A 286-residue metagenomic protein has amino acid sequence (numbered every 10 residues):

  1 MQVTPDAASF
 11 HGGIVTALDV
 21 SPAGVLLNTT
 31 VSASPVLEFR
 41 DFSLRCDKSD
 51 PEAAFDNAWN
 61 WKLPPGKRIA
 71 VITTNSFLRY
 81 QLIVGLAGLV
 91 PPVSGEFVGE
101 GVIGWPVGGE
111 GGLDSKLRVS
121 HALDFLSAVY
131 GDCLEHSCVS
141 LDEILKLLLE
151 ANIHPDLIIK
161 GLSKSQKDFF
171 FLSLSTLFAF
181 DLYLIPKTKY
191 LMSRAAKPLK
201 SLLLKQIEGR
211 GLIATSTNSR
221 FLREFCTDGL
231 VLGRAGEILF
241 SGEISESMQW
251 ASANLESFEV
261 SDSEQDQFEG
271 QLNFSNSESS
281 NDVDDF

Functional and structural regions predicted by a protein language model:
P5-K62, G66, A70: A short, flexible loop at the N-terminus of ABC-type nucleotide-binding domains that lies
F42, G95, A235-G236: Glycine-centered positions in the ABC transporter ATPase nucleotide-binding domain
R45-D47, V102-K197, S201-K205: ABC-family P-loop ATPase nucleotide-binding domains
K62-Y130: ABC ATPase nucleotide-binding domain signature region
L202-N218: Conserved catalytic loops of ABC-family nucleotide-binding domains
T217-F225: Conserved H-loop
F225-T227, G233: Asp-centered catalytic/switch region of ABC-type ATPase nucleotide-binding domains
A235-N273: Conserved beta-strand-loop-alpha-helix hinge in the C-terminal portion of ABC ATPase nucleotide-binding domains
